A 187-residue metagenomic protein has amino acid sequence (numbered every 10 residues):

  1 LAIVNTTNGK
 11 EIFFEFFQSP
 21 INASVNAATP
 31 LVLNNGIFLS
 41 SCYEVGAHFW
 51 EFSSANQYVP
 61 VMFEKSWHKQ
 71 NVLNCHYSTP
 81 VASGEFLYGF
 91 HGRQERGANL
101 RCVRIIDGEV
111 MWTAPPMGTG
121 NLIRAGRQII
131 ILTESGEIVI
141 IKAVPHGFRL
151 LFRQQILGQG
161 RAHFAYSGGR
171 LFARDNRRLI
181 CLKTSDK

Functional and structural regions predicted by a protein language model:
L1-K187: Noncatalytic, solvent-exposed loop/strand surfaces of beta-propeller-type extracellular/periplasmic domains
